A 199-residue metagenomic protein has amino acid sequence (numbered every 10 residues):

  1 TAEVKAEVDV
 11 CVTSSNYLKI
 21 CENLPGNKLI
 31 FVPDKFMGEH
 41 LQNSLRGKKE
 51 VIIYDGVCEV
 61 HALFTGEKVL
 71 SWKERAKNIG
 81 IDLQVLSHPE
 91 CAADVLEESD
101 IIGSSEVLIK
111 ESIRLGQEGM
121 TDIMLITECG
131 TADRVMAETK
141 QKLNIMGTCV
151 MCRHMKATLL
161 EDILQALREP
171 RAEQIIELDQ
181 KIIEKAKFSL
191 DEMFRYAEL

Functional and structural regions predicted by a protein language model:
T1-L199: The feature marks the mature, well-folded catalytic cores of soluble enzymes
